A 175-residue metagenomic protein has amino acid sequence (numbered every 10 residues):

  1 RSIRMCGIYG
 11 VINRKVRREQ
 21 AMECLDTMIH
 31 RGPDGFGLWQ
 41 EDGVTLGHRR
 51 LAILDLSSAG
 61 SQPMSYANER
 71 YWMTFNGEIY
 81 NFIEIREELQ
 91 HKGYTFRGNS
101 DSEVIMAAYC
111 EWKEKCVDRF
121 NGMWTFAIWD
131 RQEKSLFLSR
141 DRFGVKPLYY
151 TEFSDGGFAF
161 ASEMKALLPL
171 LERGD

Functional and structural regions predicted by a protein language model:
I3-D175: Cysteine-centered catalytic environments shared across enzyme families
